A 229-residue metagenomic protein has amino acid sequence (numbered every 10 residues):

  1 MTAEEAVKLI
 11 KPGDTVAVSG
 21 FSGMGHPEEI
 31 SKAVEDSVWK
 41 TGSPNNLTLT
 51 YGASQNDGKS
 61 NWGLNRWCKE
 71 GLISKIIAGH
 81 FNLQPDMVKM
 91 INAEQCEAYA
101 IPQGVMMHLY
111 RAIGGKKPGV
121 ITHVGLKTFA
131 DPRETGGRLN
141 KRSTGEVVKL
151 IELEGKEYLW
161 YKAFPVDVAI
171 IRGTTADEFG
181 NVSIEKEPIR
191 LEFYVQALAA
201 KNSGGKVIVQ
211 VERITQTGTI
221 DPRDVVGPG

Functional and structural regions predicted by a protein language model:
M1-G229: Conserved alpha/beta enzyme-core scaffold
